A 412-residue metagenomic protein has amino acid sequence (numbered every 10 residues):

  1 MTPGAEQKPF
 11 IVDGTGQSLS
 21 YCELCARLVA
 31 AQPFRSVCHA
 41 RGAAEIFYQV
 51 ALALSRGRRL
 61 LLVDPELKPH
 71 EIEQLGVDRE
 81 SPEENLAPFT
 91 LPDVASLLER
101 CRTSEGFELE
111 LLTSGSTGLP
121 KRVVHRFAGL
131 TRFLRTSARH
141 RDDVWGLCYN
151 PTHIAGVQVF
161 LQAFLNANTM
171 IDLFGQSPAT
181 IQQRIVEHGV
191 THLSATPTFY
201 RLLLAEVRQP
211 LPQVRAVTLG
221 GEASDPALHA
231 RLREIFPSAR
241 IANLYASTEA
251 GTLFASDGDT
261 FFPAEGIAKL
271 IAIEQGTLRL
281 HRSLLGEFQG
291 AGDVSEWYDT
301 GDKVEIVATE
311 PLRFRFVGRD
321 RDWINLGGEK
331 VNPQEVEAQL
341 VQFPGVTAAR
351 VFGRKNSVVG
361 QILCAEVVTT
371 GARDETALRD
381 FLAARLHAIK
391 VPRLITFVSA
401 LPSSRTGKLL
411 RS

Functional and structural regions predicted by a protein language model:
T2-Q7, R41, L91-L112, R139-W145: Conserved pre-ATP/AMP-binding loop-to-beta segment of ANL
P3-P33, I72, H125-A128: Conserved AMP-binding/adenylate-forming core of the ANL superfamily
R100, F107-R135: Conserved AMP-binding A3 loop
R132-V144, T152-T191: Conserved AMP-binding/adenylation subdomain of ANL enzymes
L193, G301-K390, A400: AMP-binding/adenylate-forming catalytic core of the ANL superfamily
E206-T260: Gly/Ser/Thr-rich phosphate-binding loop
I273-P311, R319, E329-V331: Conserved ATP/PPi-binding loop(s) of AMP-dependent carboxylate-activating enzymes
H387-L409: AMP-binding/adenylate-forming catalytic domain of the ANL superfamily
